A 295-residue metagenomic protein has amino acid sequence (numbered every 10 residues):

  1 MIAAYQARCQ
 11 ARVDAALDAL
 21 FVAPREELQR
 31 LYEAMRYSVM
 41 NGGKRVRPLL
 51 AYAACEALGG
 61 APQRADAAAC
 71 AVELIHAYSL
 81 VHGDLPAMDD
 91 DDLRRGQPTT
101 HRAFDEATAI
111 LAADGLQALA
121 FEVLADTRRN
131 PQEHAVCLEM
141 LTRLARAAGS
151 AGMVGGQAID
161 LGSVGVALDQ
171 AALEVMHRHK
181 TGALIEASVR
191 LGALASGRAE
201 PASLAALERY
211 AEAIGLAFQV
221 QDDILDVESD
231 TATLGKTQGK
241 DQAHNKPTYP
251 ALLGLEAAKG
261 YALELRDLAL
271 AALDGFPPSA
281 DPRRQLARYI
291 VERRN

Functional and structural regions predicted by a protein language model:
M1-V22: N-terminal amphipathic/basic leader segments beginning at the initiator methionine
F21, R25-A271, D281-V291: Mg2+-dependent prenyl diphosphate-binding active-site environment of isoprenoid biosynthetic enzymes
